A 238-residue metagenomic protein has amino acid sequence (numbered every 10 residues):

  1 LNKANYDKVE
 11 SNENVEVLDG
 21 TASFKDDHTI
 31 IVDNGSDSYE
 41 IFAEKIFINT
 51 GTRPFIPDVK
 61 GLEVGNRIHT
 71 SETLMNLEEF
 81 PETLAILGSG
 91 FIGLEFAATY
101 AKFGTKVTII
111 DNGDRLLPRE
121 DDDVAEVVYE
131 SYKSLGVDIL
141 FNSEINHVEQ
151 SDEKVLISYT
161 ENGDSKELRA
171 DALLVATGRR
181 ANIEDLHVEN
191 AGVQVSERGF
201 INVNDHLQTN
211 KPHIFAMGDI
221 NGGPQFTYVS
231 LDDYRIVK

Functional and structural regions predicted by a protein language model:
L1-A43, E120-N146, D152: N-terminal Rossmann-like dinucleotide/flavin-binding domain of flavoprotein oxidoreductases that bind FAD/FMN
N2, M75-N76, P81-A85, F91-D164 (+1 more regions): Rossmann-like dinucleotide-binding cores of NAD(P)H-dependent redox enzymes
D19-G20, V32-D33, T70-S71, L87 (+7 more regions): Thr-Gly-centered strand-to-loop micro-motif
V32-S36, Y159-G163, D205: Short acidic, glycine-rich loop/turn motifs
S36-K45, G163-A172, N210-K211: Core beta-strand elements of the Rossmann-like FAD/NAD(P) dinucleotide-binding domain in flavoenzyme oxidoreductases
I48-K106, L135-I139, E189-A191, V195-N210: Glycine-rich dinucleotide-binding loop and its adjacent helix/turn
G51-T52, E161, L174, G178-R179: Short glycine-/small-residue-rich Rossmann-like dinucleotide-binding loops
V64-F80, E167-I236: FAD-site-proximal beta/loop scaffold in flavoenzymes
